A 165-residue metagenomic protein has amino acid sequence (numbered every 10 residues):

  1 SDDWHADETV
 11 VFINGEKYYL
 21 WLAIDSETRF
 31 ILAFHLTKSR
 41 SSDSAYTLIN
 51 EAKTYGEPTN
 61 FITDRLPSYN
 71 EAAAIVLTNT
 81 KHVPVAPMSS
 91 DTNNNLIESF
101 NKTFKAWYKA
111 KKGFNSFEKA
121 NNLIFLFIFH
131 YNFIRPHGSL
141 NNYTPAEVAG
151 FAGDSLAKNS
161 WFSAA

Functional and structural regions predicted by a protein language model:
S1-I13, L22-I24: Two-metal-ion RNase H-like nuclease active-site motif
D7, A23, R29, F61-D64 (+4 more regions): Mobile genetic element proteins and their domesticated derivatives, centered on retroelements and DNA transposons
I24, E51-T54, A73-K81: Short, surface-exposed basic-aromatic patches at helix termini and helix-loop junctions that form
R29-F34, A110-K112: Short small-residue beta-strand/loop micro-motif enriched in glycine and branched aliphatics
F34-Y55: Active-site beta-loop-alpha junctions of metal-dependent nucleic acid enzymes, especially the RNase H-like/DDE
E57-E71, N141: Acidic/histidine-rich, metal-coordinating catalytic segments
V85-A106: RNase H-like two-metal-ion nuclease catalytic core shared by retroviral integrases and related mobile-element nucleases
A110-A165: C-terminal domain-tail junction helix/linker
